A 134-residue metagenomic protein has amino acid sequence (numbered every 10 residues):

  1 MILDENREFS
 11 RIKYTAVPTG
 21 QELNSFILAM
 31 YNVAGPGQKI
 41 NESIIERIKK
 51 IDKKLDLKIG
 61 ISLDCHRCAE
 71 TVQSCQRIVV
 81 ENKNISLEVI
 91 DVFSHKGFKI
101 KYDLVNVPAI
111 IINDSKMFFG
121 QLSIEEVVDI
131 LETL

Functional and structural regions predicted by a protein language model:
I2-P36, I111-L134: Non-catalytic, surface beta->alpha helical segment in thiol-disulfide oxidoreductase systems
V17, S62-C65, V92-F93, Q121: Short, surface-exposed acidic/glycine-rich loop or hinge patches that mediate macromolecular interfaces
P36-I51: Long, charged amphipathic helices and adjacent flexible linkers at domain junctions
K49-K83: Local sequence-structure signature of Cys/Sec-based thiol-disulfide redox active-site neighborhoods
N82, I90, L104-N113: Positively charged, low-complexity, intrinsically disordered RNA-binding extensions
K83-G97: Thiol-based oxidoreductase modules, predominantly thioredoxin-like and allied folds used for disulfide exchange
F98-V107, M117-L122: Thiol/disulfide oxidoreductase modules built on the thioredoxin-like
